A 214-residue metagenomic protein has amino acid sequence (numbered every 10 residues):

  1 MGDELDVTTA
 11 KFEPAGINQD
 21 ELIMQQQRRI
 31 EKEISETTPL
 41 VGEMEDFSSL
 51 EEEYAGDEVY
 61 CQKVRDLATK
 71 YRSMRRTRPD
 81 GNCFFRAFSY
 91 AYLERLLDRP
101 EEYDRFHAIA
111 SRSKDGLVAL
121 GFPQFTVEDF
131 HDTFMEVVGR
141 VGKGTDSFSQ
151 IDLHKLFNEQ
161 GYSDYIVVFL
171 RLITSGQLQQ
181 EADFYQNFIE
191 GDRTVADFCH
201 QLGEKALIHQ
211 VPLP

Functional and structural regions predicted by a protein language model:
G2-S73: A eukaryotic "domain-start" boundary segment
V41-E45, S49-Y71, E94-P214: Papain-like cysteine protease catalytic cores
R75-R78: Short, conserved non-catalytic motifs in the polymerase core
G81-N82, Y90: Conserved beta-strand elements of beta-rich interaction domains across eukaryotes, especially beta-propellers
